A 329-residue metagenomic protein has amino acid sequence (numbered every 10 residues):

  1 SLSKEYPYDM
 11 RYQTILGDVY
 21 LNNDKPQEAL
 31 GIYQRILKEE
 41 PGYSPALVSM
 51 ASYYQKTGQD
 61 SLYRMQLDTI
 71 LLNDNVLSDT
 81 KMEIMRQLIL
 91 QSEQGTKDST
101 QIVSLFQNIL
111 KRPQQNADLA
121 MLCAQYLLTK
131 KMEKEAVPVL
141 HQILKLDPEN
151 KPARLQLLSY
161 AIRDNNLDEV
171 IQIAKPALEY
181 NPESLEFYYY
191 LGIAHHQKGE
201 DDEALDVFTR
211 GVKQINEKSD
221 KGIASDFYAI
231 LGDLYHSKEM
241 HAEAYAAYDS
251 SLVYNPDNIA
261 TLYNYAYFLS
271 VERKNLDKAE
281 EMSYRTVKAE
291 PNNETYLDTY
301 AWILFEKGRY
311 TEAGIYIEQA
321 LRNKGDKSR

Functional and structural regions predicted by a protein language model:
S1-R329: Alpha-solenoid helical repeat scaffolds
